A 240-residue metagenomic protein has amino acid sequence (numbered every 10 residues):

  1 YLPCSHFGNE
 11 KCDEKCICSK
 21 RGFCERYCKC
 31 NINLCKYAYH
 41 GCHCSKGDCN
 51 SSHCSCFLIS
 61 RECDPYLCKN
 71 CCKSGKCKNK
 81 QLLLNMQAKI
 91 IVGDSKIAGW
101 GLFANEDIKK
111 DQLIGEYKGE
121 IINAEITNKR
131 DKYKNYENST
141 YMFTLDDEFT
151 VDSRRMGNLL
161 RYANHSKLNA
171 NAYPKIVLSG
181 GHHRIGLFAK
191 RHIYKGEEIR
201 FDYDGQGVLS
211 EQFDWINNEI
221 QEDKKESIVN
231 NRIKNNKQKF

Functional and structural regions predicted by a protein language model:
Y1-G93: Non-transmembrane, aqueous-exposed alpha-helical and coiled segments at domain scale
C4-E10, G41, S45-D48, S55 (+8 more regions): Short amphipathic alpha-helical molecular recognition features
D13-R26, S51-S52, L58-E62, G93-K129 (+1 more regions): Conserved SET/PR-domain catalytic core that frames the SAM/AdoMet-binding pocket
K20, C24-E25, C30-N33, S51 (+5 more regions): C-terminal SET catalytic tail plus cysteine-rich post-SET Zn-binding segment of SAM-dependent SET-domain
L82-L178, W215-R232: Catalytic cores of histone-lysine modification enzymes
